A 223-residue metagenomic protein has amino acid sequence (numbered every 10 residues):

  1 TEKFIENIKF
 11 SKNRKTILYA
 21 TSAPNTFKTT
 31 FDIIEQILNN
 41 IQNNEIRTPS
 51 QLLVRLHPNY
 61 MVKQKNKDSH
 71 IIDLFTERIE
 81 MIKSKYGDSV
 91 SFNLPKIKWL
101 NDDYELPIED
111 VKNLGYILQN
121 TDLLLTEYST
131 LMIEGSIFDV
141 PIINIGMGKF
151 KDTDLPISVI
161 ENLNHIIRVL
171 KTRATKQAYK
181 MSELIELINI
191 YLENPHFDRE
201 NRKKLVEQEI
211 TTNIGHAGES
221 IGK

Functional and structural regions predicted by a protein language model:
T1-I97, A217: Conserved catalytic-core segment of nucleotide-activated headgroup transferases in glycan assembly
K3-E6, N39, D110-N113, N162-N164: A generic local structural motif
K15, T121-D122, T175: Conserved acidic residues
N25-K28, Y60-K63, W99-L100, M132-I133 (+2 more regions): Flexible loop/turn segments at secondary-structure boundaries
N66-I133, F138: Donor nucleotide-activated moiety binding/catalytic core segment of transferases that use nucleotide-activated donors
T130-I210: Catalytic binding pocket for nucleotide-activated donors in carbohydrate/polymer assembly enzymes
I214-K223: C-terminal alpha-helical cap of glycosyltransferases
